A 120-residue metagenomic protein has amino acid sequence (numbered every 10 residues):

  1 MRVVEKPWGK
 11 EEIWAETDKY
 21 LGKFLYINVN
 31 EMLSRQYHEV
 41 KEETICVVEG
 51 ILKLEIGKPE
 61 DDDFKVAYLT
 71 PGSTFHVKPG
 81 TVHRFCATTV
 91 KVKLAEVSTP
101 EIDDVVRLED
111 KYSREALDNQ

Functional and structural regions predicted by a protein language model:
M1-K41: A short glycine-rich, His/Asp/Glu-containing loop-to-beta-strand
V4-E5, C86-Q120: Double-stranded beta-helix
V40-K58: Glycine- and acidic-residue-biased ligand/ion/polar-headgroup-sensing regions
K58-G80: Short acidic-glycine-tyrosine-enriched beta hairpin
